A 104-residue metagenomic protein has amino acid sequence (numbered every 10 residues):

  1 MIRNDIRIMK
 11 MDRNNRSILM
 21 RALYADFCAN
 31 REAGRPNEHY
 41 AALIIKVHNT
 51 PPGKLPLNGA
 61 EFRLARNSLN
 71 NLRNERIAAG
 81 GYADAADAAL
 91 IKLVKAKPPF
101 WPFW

Functional and structural regions predicted by a protein language model:
M1-W104: Positively charged, low-complexity terminal tracts and the immediately adjacent first secondary-structure elements
